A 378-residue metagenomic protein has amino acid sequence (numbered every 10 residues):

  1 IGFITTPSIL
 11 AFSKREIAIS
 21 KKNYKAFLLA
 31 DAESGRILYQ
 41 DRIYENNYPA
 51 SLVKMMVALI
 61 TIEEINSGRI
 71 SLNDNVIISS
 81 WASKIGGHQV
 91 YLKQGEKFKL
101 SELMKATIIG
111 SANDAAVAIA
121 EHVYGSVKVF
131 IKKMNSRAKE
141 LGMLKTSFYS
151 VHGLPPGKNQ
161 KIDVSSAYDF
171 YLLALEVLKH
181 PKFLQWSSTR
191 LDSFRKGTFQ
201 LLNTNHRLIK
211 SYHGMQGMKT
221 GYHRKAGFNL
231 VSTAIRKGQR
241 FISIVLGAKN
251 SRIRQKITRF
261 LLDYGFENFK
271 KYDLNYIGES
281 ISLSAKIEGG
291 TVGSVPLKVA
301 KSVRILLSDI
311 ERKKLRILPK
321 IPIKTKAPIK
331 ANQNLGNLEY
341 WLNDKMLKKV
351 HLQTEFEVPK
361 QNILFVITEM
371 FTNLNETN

Functional and structural regions predicted by a protein language model:
I1-I4: Bacterial N-terminal signal peptides
S8-I9, E311: Compositionally biased non-globular segments, especially hydrophobic aliphatic-rich helices of signal peptides
I9-L172, V177-P181: Active-site-adjacent loops and short helices of periplasmic peptidoglycan-processing enzymes
M143, K161-N378: Domain-terminus/edge residues, biased toward the C-terminal soluble/receptor-binding domains of extracytoplasmic
